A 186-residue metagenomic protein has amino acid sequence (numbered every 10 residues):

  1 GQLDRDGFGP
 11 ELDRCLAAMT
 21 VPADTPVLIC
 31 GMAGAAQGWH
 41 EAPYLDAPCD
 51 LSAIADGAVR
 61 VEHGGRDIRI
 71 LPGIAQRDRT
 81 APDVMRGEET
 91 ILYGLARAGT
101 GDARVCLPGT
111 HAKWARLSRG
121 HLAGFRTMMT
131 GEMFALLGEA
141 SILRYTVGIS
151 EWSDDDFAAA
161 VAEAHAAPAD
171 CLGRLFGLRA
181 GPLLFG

Functional and structural regions predicted by a protein language model:
G1-P26, G34-Q37, Y145: N-terminal phosphate-binding loop and adjacent alpha-helix
G1-Q2, L51, V61, R179-G186: Short, intrinsically disordered, charge-balanced linker/junction segments flanking boundaries in proteins
R5-D6, A58-E62, M133-A140: Short, charged, surface-exposed secondary-structure boundary motifs
M19-P82: Short beta-strand-loop/turn "lid" adjacent to the catalytic site in phosphate-handling enzymes
G34-A35, E41, D46, H63 (+4 more regions): Generic structural "secondary-structure junction" signal
A75-A167: Glycine-rich phosphate-binding loop plus the immediately following alpha-helix
V161-G186: A contiguous, well-structured pocket-lining segment that forms one wall/lid of small-molecule binding clefts in soluble
